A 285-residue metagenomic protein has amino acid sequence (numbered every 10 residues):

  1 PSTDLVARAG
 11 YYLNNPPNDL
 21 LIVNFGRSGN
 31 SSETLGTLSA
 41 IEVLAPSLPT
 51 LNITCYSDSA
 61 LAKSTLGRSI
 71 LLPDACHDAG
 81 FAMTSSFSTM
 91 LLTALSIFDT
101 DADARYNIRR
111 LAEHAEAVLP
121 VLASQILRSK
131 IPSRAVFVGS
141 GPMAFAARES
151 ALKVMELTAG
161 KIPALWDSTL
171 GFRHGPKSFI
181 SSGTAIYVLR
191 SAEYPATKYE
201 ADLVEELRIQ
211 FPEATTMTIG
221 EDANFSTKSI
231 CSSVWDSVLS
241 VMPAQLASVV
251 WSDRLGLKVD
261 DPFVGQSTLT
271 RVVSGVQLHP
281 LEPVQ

Functional and structural regions predicted by a protein language model:
P1-E116, T184, L189-D222: Glycine-rich phosphate-binding loops that contact phosphosugars or nucleotide phosphates
A9-Y12, D78-T84, R173-H174, T227 (+1 more regions): Short, charged, surface-exposed secondary-structure boundary motifs
D19-I22, P132-R134, V249: Exposed boundary/loop context
G26, D78, G139, S232-S233: Residue-level detector of alpha-helix boundaries and kinks
L35, M90-L95, R148-M155, A201 (+2 more regions): Predominant activation on well-ordered alpha-helical scaffold segments within soluble catalytic domains
A62, L66-I70, T184-Q285: Phosphate-moiety recognition in structured ligand-binding domains
G67-Y187, L257-Q285: Active-site phosphate/pyrophosphate-binding segments
